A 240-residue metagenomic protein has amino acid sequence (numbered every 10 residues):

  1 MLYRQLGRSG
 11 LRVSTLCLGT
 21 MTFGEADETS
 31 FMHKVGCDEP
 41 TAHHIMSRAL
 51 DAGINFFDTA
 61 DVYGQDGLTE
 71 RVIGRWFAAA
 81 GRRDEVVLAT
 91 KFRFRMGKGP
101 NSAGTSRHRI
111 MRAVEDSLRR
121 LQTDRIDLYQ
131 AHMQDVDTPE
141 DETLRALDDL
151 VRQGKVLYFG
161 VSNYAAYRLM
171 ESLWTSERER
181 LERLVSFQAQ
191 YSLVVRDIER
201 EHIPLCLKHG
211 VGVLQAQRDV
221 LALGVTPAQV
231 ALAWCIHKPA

Functional and structural regions predicted by a protein language model:
M1-V87, R152: N-terminal binding-site loop/beta-alpha segment at the start of enzyme catalytic domains that lines or forms
L6, L18, A42, A49 (+11 more regions): Conserved, mostly hydrophobic/aromatic
L11-L16, G53-N55, R82-V86, Q122-D127 (+4 more regions): Short, well-ordered coil/turn segments that N-cap beta-strands
D27-T29, R95-E201: Glycine/proline-rich, positively charged, aromatic-decorated active-site loop/lid region on the catalytic face
A42, A49, S117-L121, L150 (+4 more regions): Generic structural signal for hydrophobic
A80-G104: Structural motif corresponding to the early beta-alpha repeats
V151, Q217-A240: Conserved short secondary-structure transition element at the edge of the structured enzyme core that lines
D197-R218, A222, T226-A228: Aromatic-lined glycan-binding groove of carbohydrate-active enzymes
